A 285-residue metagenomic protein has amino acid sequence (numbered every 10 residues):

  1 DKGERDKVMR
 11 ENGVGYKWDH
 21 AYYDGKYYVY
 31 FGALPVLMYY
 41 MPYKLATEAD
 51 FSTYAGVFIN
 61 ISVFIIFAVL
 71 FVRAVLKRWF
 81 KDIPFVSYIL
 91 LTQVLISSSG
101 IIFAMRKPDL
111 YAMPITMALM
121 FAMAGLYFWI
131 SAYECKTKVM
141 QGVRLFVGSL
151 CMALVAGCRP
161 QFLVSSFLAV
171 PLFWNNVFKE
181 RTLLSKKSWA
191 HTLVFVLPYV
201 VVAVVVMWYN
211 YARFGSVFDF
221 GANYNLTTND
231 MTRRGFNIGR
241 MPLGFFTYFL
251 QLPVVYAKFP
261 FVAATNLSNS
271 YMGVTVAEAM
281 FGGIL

Functional and structural regions predicted by a protein language model:
D1-D24, V29, A33, S216-L285: Membrane-lumen/periplasm interface segments of multi-pass, membrane-embedded glycan/lipid transferases
G15-I59, K77-D82, A104-P108, A264-E278: Juxtamembrane segments of multi-pass membrane glycosylation machinery that transfer sugars from lipid-linked donors
S52-K81, A124-F128: Transmembrane-helix motifs of polytopic, lipid-linked glycan transferases
V69-G100, M120, K136-R144: Transmembrane-helix signature of polytopic, membrane-embedded enzymes that assemble or transfer cell-envelope glycans
V94-L126: Membrane-interface micro-motifs in multi-pass membrane enzymes
S97, A112-P114, M120, L150-Q161 (+3 more regions): Transmembrane helix irregularities
M117-T137, F146-M152, S166-A169: Specific aromatic-rich, kink-prone transmembrane helix
S165-A203: Perimembrane helix-loop-helix junctions
